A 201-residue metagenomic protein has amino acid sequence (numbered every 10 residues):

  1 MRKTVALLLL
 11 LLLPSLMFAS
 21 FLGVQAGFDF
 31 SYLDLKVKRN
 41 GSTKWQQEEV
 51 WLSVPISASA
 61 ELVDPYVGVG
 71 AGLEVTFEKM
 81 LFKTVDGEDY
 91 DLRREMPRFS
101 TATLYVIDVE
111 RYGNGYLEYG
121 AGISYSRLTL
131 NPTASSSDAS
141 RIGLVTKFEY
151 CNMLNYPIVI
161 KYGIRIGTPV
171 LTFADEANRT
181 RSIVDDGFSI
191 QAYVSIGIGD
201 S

Functional and structural regions predicted by a protein language model:
M1-R2, F21: N-terminal hydrophobic targeting signals that begin at the initiator methionine
T4-P14: Sec-dependent N-terminal signal peptides
F18-K83, S189-S201: Short glycine/proline- and aromatic-enriched beta-strand/turn motifs that initiate or cap beta-hairpins
F30, V54-R141, N152-I158: Gram-negative (and chloroplast) outer-membrane scaffold detector with strong preference for beta-barrel transmembrane
R39-T43, N131-T133, E176-N178: Extracytoplasmic loops and strand-loop junctions of Gram-negative outer membrane beta-barrel proteins
W45-Q47, D91-E95, S182: Short linear proline/tyrosine/threonine-rich motifs used for host-factor recruitment and membrane trafficking/assembly
A134-E176: A generic hydrophobic-segment detector
V159-S201: Hydrophobic secondary-structure block in the mid-to-C-terminal portion of proteins
